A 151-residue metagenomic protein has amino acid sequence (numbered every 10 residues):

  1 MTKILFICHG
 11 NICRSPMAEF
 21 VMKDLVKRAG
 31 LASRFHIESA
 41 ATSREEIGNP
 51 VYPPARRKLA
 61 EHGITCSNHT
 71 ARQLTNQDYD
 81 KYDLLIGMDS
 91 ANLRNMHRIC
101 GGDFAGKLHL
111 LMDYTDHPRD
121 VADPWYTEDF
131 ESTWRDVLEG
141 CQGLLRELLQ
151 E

Functional and structural regions predicted by a protein language model:
M1-K81, R146-Q150: Conserved active-site segments centered on acidic
C8, L59, I86-G87, V137: Hydrophobic structural packing positions in well-ordered secondary structure
S15, M88-D89: Replace "coordinates the UDP/GDP/TDP-sugar" with "coordinates nucleotide-activated sugar donors
D78, L84, S90-E151: Phosphate-binding/catalytic loops
